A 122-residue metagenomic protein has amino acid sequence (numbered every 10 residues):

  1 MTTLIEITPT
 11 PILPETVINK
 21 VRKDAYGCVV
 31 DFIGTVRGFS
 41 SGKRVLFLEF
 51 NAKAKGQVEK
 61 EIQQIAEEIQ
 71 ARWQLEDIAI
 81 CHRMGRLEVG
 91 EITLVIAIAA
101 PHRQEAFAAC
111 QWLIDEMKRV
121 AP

Functional and structural regions predicted by a protein language model:
M1-I92, A99-P122: N-terminal, polar/charged subdomain of small-to-medium soluble alpha/beta proteins
